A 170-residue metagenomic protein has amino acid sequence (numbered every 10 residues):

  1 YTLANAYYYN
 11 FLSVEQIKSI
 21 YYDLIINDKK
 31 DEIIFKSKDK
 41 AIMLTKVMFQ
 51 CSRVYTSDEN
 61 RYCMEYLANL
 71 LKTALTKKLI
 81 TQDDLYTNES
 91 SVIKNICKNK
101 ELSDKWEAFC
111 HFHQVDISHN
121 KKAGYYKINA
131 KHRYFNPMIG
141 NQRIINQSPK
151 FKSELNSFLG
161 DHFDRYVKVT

Functional and structural regions predicted by a protein language model:
Y1-T170: Histidine-centered, transition-metal-coordinating active-site segments
